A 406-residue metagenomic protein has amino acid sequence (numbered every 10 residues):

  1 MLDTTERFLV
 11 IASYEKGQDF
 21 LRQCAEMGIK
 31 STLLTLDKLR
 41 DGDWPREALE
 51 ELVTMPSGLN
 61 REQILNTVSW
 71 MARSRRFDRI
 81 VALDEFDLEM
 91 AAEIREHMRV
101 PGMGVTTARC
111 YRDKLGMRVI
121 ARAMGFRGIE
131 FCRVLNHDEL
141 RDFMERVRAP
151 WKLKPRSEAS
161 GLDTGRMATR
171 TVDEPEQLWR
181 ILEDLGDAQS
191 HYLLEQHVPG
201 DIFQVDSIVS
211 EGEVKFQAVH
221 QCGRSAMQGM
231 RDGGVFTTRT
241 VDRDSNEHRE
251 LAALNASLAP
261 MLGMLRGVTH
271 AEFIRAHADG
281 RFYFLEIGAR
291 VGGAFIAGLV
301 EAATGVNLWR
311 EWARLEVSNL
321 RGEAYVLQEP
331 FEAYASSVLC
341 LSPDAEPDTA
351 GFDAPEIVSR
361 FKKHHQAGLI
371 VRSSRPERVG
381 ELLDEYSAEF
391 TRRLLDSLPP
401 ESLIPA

Functional and structural regions predicted by a protein language model:
M1-T106, D138, L320-R321, E381-P405: ATP-binding N-terminal substructure of ATP-dependent carboxylate-amine bond-forming enzymes
G17, R310-A406: Peripheral (often C-terminal) accessory segments that flank ATP-dependent C-N-forming ligase machineries
D37-R40, L83-D87, E213-V214, H220-S225 (+1 more regions): Short glycine-enriched loops at secondary-structure junctions
G104-L115: A short, structured active-site edge motif that brings together acidic residues
D113-Y192, P199, E211, T240-V241 (+2 more regions): Active-site nucleotide/adenylate-binding loops and adjacent lid/helix of ATP-dependent enzymes
E176, Q196-M264, V268, F284 (+1 more regions): ATP-dependent carboxylate/phosphate-activation module, predominantly the ATP-grasp catalytic core and closely related
L265-H277: A short glycine-rich, hydrophobically flanked beta-strand micro-motif that places a catalytic Asp/Glu for divalent metal
